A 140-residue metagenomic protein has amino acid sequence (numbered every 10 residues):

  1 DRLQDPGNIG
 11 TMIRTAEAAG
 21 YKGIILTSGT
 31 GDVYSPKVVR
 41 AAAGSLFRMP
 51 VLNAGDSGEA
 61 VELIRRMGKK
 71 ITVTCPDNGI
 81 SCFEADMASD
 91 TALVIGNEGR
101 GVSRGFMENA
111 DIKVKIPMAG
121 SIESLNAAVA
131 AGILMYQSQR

Functional and structural regions predicted by a protein language model:
D1-R140: Post-transcriptional modification and biogenesis factors for structured RNAs of the translation apparatus
